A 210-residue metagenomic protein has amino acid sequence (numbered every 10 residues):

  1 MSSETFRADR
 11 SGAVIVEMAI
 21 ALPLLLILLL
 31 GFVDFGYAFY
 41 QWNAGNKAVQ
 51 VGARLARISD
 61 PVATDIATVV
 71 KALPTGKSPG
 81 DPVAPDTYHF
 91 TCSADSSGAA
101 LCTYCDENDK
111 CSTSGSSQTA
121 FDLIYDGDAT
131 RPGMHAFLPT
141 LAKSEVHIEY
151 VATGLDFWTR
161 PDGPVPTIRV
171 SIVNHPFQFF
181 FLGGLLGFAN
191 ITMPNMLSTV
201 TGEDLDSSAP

Functional and structural regions predicted by a protein language model:
M1-S11: N-terminal leader/signal peptides at the extreme start of proteins
S2, Q50-P210: Short, conserved structural patches
D9, A38, S117: Flexible, glycine- and charge-enriched loops at secondary-structure boundaries
R10-I27, D34: N-terminal signal-anchor/signal peptide hydrophobic helix marking the start of the first transmembrane segment
L30-V33, Y37-A38, A53-R57: Short amphipathic alpha-helical interface segments enriched in basic and hydrophobic/aromatic residues, used as
Y37-N46, S59-V62: Membrane-proximal amphipathic alpha-helices that sit immediately adjacent to an N-terminal transmembrane/signal-anchor
